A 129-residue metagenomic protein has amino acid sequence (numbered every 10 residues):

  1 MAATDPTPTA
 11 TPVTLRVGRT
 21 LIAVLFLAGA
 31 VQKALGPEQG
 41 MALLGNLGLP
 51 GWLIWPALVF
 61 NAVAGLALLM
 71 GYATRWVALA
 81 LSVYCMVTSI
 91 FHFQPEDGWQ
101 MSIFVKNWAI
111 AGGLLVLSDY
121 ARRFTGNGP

Functional and structural regions predicted by a protein language model:
M1-L35, G51-V63, L69-P129: Extended, low-polarity transmembrane helix blocks
L35-G48: Membrane-interface interhelical connector segments
